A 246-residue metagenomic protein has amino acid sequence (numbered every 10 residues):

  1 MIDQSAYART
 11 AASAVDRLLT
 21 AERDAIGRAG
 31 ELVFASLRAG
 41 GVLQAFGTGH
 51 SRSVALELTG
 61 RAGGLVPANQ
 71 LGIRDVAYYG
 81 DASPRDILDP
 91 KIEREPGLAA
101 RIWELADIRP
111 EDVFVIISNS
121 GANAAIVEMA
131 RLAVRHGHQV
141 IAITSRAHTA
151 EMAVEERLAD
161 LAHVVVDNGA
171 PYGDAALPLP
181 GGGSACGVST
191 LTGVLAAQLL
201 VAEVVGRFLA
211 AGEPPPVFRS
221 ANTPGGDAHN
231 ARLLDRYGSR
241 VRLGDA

Functional and structural regions predicted by a protein language model:
M1-A21: Generic N-terminal amphipathic, Lys/Arg-enriched alpha-helix
V15-A25, F114-N123: Short, glycine-rich nucleotide/cofactor-binding loops
A21-R38: A short, well-structured juxtamembrane/interface segment
G41-L43: Short active-site oxyanion
A45-Q198, A202: Glycine-rich phosphate-binding loops that contact phosphosugars or nucleotide phosphates
D174-L177, L195, G206-R232: Internal, active-site/partner-interface "lid" segment
G226-A246: SAM-dependent methyltransferases
